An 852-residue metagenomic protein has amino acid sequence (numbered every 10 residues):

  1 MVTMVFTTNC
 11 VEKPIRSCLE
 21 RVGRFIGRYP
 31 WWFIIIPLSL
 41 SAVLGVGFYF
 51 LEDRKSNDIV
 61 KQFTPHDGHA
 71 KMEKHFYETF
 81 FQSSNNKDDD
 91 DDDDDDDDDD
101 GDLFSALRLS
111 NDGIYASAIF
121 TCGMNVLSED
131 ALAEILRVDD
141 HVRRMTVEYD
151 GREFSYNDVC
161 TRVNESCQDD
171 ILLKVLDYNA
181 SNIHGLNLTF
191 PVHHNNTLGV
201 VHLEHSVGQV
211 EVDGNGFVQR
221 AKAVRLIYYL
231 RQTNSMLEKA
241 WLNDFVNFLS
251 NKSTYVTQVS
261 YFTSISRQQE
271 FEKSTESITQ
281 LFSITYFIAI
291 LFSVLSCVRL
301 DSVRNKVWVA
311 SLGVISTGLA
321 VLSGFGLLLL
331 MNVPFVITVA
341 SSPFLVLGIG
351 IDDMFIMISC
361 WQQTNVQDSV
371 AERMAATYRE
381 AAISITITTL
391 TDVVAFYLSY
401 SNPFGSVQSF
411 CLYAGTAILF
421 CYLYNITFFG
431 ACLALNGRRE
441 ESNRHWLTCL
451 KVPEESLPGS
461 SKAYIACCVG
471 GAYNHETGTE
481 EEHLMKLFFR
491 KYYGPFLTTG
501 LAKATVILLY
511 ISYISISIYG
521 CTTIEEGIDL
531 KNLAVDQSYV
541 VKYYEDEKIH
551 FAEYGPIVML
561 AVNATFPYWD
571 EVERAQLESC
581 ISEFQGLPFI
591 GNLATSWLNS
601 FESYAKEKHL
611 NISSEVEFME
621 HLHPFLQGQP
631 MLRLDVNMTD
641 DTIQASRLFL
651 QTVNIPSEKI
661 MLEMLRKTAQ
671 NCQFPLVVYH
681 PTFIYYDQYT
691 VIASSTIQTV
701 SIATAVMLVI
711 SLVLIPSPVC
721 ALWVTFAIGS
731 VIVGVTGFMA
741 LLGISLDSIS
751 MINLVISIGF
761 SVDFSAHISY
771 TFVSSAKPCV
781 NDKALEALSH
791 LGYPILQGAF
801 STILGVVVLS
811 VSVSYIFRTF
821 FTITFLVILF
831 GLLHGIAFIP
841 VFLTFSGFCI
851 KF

Functional and structural regions predicted by a protein language model:
V2-V5, I35, A42, L347 (+9 more regions): Transmembrane alpha-helices and their membrane-interface boundaries in multi-pass membrane transporters and channels
V2-W308, L312, C432-I697, F848-I850: Feature of extramembrane
G23-G27, E78, Q268-I284, I315 (+14 more regions): Alpha-helical membrane-interface segments at transmembrane helix boundaries
S39, T275-K306, S311-S323, L390-L398 (+3 more regions): Internal alpha-helical transmembrane segments of multipass membrane proteins, especially hydrophobic lipid-embedded
L281, A289-L329, P334-M354, W361-T364 (+3 more regions): Hydrophobic, well-structured modules enriched for small/aliphatic residues and gly/pro motifs, marking either
R304-M357, V719-S769: Hydrophobic transmembrane alpha-helices and their membrane-interface caps in long multi-pass transport proteins
T364-N402, Y422, K777-V813, L832: Pore- and gate-forming transmembrane helices of large, multi-pass membrane proteins
I655-F852: C-terminal transmembrane helical bundles of large multi-pass transporters and their helix-start/helix-kink determinants
